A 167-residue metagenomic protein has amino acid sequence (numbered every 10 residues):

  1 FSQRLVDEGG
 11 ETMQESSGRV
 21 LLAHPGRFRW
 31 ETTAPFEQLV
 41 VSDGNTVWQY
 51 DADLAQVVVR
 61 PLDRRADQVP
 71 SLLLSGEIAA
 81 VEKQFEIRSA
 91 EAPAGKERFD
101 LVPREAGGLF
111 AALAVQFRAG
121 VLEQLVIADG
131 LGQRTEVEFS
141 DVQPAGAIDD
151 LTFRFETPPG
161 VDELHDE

Functional and structural regions predicted by a protein language model:
F1-G10: A short, Trp-centered hydrophobic/proline-enriched beta-strand micro-motif
F1-S2, V69, K96-R98: Short Pro/Gly-enriched beta-strand edge/turn motifs at strand-loop
S2, E31, Y50, D100-V102 (+1 more regions): Beta-strand residues in well-ordered beta-sheet regions across diverse protein folds
L5, L22-H24, E105, A119: Beta-strand elements of well-folded, non-transmembrane domains
E11-V20: Beta-propeller and related beta-repeat scaffolds in trafficking/envelope systems
R19-P70, T135-E136: An acidic-aromatic
V58, I78-E86, A90-E167: Gly/Pro-enriched, hydrophobic low-complexity segments that function as extracytoplasmic propeptides/linkers
D67-V81: Short, solvent-exposed helix-to-loop capping segments enriched in aromatics
